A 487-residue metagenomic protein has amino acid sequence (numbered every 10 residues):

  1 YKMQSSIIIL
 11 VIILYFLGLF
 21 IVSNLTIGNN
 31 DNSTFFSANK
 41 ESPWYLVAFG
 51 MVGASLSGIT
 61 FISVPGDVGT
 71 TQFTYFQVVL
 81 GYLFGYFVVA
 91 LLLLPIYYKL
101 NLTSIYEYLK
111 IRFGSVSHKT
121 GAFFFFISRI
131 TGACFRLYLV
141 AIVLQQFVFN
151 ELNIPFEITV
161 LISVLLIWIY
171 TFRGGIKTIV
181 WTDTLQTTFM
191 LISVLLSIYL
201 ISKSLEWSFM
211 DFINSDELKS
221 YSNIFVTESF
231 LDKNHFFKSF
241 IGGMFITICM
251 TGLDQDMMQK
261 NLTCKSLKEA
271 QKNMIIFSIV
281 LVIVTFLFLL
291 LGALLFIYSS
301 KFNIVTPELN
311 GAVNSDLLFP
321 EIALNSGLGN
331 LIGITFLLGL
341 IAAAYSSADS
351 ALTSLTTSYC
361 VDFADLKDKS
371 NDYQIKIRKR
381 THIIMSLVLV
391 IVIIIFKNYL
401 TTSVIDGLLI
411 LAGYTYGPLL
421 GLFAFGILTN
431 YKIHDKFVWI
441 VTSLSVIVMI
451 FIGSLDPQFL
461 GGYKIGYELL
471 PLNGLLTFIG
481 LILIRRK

Functional and structural regions predicted by a protein language model:
M3-K487: Membrane-embedded helix-loop-helix hairpins and adjacent transmembrane boundary segments in multi-pass transporters
